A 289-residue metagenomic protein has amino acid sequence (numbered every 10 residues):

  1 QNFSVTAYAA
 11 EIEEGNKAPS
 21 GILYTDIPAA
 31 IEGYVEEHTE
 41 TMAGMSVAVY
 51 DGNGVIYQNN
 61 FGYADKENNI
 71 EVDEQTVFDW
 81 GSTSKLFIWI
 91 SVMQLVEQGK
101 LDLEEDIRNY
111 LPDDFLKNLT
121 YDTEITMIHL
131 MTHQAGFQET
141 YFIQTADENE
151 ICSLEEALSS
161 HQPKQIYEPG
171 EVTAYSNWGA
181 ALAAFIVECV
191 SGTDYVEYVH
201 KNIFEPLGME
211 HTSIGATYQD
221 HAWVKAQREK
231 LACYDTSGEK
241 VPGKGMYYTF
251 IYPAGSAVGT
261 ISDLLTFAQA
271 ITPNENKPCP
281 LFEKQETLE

Functional and structural regions predicted by a protein language model:
N2-E13: Sec-dependent signal peptide cleavage junction
N16, D106-F115, Q144-D147, Y218-Q219: Short linear capping/connector segments at secondary-structure termini
S20-F78, E156-K164: Short, conserved catalytic-motif segment at the N-terminal edge
I22, D26, A30-G33, I56 (+10 more regions): Extracytoplasmic/secreted proteins, especially bacterial periplasmic and envelope-associated proteins
V35, V96-E97, C189, I271: Hydrophobic residues in alpha-helical segments
T39-S46, N68-H129, Q165-W178, Y252-G255: Short active-site loop at a secondary-structure junction that contains or immediately precedes the catalytic residue(s)
G54-V55, K100, E239: Residue-level signal for well-ordered, solvent-exposed loop/turn and beta-edge residues enriched in charged/polar side
D65, L119-E289: Short, surface-exposed loop or secondary-structure junction motifs that flank catalytic or metal-binding residues
